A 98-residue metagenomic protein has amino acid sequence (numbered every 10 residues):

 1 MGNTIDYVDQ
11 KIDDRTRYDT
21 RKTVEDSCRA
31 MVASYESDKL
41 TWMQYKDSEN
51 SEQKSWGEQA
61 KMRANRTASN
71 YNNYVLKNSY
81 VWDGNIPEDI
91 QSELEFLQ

Functional and structural regions predicted by a protein language model:
M1-S48: Immediate post-signal-peptide N-terminus of mature secreted/exported proteins
K39-K46, N50-Q98: Charged heptad-repeat coiled-coil "stalk" segments of single-pass membrane proteins that scaffold or bridge
